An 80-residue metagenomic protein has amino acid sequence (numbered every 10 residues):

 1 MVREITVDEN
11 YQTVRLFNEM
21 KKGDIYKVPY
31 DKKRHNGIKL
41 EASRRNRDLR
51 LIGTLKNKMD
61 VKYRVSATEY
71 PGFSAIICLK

Functional and structural regions predicted by a protein language model:
M1-H35: An N-terminal amphipathic alpha-helical segment
Q12-V14, V28, R50-I52, V61-R64: A generic signature of intrinsically disordered, low-complexity regions enriched in glycine/proline and charged/polar
K22, R44, L55-K58: Intrinsically disordered, low-complexity peptide-like regions
Y26-V28, I38, A42, Y63 (+1 more regions): Hydrophobic beta-strand residues in large extracellular and virion-surface proteins
K33-G53: A short, charged, amphipathic alpha-helix used as a generic interaction element across diverse proteins
N57-K80: C-terminal edge-of-domain segments
